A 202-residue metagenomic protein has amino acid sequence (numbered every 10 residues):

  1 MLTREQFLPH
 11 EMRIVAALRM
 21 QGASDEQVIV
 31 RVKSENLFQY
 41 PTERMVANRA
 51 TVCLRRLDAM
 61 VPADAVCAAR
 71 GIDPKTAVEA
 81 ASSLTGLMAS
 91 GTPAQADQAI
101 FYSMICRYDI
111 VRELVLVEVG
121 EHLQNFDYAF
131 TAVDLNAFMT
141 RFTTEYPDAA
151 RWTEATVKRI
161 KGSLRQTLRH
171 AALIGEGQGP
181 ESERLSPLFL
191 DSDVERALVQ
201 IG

Functional and structural regions predicted by a protein language model:
M1-Q98: Eukaryotic partner-binding/assembly regions in large regulatory complexes
Q6, P41-R44, N48, C106 (+3 more regions): Alpha-helix boundary/N-cap detector
R56-A63, L114-V117, E121, N125 (+3 more regions): Amphipathic alpha-helical interaction surfaces
A99-Y102, C106-Y128: Positively charged, polyanion-binding regions of nucleic-acid-associated proteins
L123-F130, D148-T156: Short acidic, glycine/proline-enriched loop segments that cap or flank alpha-helices
T131-P147: DNA-recognition alpha helix
A150-G202: Accessory, usually C-terminal, subdomains that scaffold auxiliary metal cofactors
